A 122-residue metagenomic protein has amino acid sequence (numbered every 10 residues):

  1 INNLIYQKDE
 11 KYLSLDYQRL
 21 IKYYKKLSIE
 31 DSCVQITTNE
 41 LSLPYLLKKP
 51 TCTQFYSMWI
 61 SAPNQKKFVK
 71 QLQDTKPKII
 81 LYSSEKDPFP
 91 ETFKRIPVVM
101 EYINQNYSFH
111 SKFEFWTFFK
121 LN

Functional and structural regions predicted by a protein language model:
N2-S61, Q71-P90, W116-F119: Short periplasmic/luminal acceptor-recognition loop of GT-C membrane glycosyltransferases, typified by
Q18, A62-K66, F93, P97: Structural motif corresponding to alpha-helix initiation and N-cap regions
F55-N64, I103-H110: Short, Lys/Arg-enriched charge-dense amphipathic segments
F93-N122: Charged, glycine-enriched surface loops/patches that mediate electrostatic binding to polyanionic ligands
